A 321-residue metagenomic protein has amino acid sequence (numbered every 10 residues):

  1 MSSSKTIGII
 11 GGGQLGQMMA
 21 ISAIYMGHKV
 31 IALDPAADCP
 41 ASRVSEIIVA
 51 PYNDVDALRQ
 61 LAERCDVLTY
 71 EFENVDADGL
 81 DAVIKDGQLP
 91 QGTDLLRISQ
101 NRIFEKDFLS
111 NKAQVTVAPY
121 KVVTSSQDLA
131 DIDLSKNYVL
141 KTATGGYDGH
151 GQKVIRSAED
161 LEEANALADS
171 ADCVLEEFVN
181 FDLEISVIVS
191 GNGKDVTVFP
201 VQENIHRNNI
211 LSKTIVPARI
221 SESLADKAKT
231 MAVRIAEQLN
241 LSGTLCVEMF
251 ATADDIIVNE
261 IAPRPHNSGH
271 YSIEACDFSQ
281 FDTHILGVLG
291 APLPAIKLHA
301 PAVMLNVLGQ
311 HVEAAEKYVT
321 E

Functional and structural regions predicted by a protein language model:
M1-Q100, F104-D107: ATP-binding N-terminal substructure of ATP-dependent carboxylate-amine bond-forming enzymes
Q60-L61, I132, L167: Structural alpha-helical scaffold elements that stabilize or flank donor/cofactor-binding regions in carbohydrate
V67-Y70, A118-P119, V174-E176: Short catalytic-loop micro-motif centered on adjacent basic/acidic residues
Q91-K153, A158: A conserved helix-loop-beta module that forms one wall/lid of the active-site cleft in ATP-utilizing catalytic domains
D128-D131, D160-E163, V312-K317: Short, conserved charged micro-motifs
L167-I220, D226-V258, A262-H270, D282 (+3 more regions): Phosphate-binding core of ATP-grasp and ATP-grasp-like enzymes
K297-L308: Short glycine-/aliphatic-rich beta-strand segments at the starts of folded cytosolic domains
